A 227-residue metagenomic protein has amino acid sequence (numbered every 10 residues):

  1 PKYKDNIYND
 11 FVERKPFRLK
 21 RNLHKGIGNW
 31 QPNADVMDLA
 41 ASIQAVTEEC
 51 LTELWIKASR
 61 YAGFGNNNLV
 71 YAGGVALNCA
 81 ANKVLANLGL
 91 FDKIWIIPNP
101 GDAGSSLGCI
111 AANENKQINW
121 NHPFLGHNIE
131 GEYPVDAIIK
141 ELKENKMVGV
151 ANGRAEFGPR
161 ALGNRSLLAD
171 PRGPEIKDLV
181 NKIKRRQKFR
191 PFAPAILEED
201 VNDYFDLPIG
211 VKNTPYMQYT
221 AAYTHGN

Functional and structural regions predicted by a protein language model:
P1-K25, N29-W30, N82-N227: Flexible beta->alpha loop and helix N-cap segments adjacent to enzyme active/binding sites
Q31-V46: Short, surface-exposed alpha-helical recognition segments that flank or form part of ligand/macromolecule-binding
D38-S42, N67-N68, K93-P100: A short glycine/serine-rich beta->alpha loop
S42-N66: Phosphate/ATP-binding catalytic cores across multiple sugar-kinase/actin-like superfamilies, primarily ASKHA
V46-E48, L77, G131: A general structural motif
N68-L85: Glycine-rich phosphate-binding loops at beta-strand->alpha-helix junctions
